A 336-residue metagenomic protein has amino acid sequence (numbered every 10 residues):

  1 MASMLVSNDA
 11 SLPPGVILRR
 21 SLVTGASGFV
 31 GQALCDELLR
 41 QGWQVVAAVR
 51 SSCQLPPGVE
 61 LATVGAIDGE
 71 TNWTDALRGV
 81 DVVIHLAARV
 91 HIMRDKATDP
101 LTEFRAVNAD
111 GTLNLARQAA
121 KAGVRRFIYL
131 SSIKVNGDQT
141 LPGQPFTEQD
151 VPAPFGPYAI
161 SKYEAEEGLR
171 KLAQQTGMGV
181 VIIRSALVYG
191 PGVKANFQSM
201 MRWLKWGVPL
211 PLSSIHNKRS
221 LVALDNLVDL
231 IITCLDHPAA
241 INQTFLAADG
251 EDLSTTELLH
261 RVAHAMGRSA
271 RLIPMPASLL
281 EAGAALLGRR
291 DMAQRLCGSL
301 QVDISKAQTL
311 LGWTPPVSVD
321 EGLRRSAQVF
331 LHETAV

Functional and structural regions predicted by a protein language model:
S21-Q41: N-terminal Rossmann NAD(P)H-binding glycine-rich loop of SDR-like oxidoreductase domains
T63-D110, N114, Q118-K121, D138: NAD(P)H-binding glycine-rich loop region in Rossmannoid oxidoreductase-like domains and their noncatalytic homologs
L113-P157: Conserved Rossmann-fold NAD(P)-dependent oxidoreductase catalytic core, especially the SDR/UDP-sugar
A153-V181: Active-site Tyr-X1-5-Lys
G190, L212-N217, F245-D252, R261-G267 (+1 more regions): Glycine-rich Rossmann NAD(P)(H)-binding loop
V193-S199, S213-L235, N242-L246: Substrate-positioning beta->alpha
L224, G283-T314, R325: Conserved C-terminal active-site "lid" loop/helix of NAD(P)H-dependent oxidoreductases that clamps the redox cofactor
T233-M292, D320, R324-A327, T334-V336: Mid/C-terminal beta-alpha module of Rossmann-like enzyme folds, strongest in SDR-family dehydrogenases/epimerases
